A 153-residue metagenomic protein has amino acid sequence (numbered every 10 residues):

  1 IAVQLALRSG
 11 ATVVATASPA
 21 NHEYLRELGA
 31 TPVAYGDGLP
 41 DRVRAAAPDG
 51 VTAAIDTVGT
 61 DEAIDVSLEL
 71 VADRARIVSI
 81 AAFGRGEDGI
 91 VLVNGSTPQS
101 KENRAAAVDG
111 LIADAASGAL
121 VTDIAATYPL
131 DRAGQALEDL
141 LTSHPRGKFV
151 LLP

Functional and structural regions predicted by a protein language model:
I1-G36: Mid-domain Rossmann-like dinucleotide-binding core that forms the NAD(H)/NADP(H) cofactor-binding site
V14, V33-G36, I55-D56, S96 (+2 more regions): Glycine- and other small-residue-rich loops at beta-strand/loop junctions that grip anionic moieties
A17-A20, D37-G38, V58-G59, A125-R132: Short beta->alpha linker loops
R26, V58-D123, P153: Glycine-rich phosphate-binding loop and adjacent beta-alpha segment of Rossmann(oid) nucleotide-cofactor-binding
T31-A34, V51, A72-R74, N94-T97 (+1 more regions): Short, hinge-like loop/turn segments at secondary-structure boundaries
G38-D49: Short amphipathic alpha-helix with an adjacent loop that forms part of the alpha/beta core around
G50-V58: Periplasmic-binding protein-like
A119-D123, G134-P153: C-terminal capping/lid region of NAD(P)-dependent oxidoreductase domains
